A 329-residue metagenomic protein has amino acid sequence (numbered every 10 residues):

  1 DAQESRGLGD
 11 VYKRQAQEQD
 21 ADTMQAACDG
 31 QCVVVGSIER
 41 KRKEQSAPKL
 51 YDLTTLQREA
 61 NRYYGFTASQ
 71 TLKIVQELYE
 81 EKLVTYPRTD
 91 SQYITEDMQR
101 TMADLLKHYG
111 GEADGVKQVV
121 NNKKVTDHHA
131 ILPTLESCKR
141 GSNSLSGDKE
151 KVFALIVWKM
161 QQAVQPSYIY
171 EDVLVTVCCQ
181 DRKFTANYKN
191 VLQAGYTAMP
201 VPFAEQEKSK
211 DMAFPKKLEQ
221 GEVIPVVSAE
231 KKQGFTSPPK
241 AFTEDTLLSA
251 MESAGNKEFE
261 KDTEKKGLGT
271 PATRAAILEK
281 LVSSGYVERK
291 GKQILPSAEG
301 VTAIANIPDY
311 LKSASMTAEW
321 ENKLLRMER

Functional and structural regions predicted by a protein language model:
D1-A2, S46, P271: Short alpha-helical segment immediately N-terminal to, or the first helix within, an HTH/HTH-like DNA-binding domain
D1-Y12, T243: Single conserved hydrophobic/aromatic residue that forms the stacking wall/gate of nucleotide- or nucleobase-binding
K13-Y51, Q57, S315: Metal- or metallocofactor-binding catalytic centers and their adjacent structured scaffolds across diverse enzyme
Q17-T23, E39, K43, A68-S69 (+2 more regions): Basic, low-complexity terminal or inter-domain segments flanking catalytic cores
Y63-T67: A conserved hydrophobic secondary-structure block that centers on an alpha-helix together with its immediately flanking
E81-P87: Secretory-pathway/luminal and periplasmic proteins that interact with or process carbohydrate-rich
